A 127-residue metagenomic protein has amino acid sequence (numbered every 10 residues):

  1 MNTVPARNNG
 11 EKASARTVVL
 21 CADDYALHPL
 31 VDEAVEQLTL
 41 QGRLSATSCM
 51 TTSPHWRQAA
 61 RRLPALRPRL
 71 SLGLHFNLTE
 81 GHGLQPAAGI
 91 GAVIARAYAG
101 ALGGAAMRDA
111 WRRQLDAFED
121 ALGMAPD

Functional and structural regions predicted by a protein language model:
N2-P29, V35: Boundary/entry segment of secreted carbohydrate-active catalytic domains
T17-V19, L44-S48, R69-H75, P126-D127: Structural preference for beta-strand elements that scaffold enzyme active sites
V18-H28, A97-R108: Active-site mouth loops of central-metabolism enzymes
D23-Y25, M50-T52, H75-G81: Active-site beta-loop-alpha junctions enriched in small/polar residues
P29-H55: A short alpha/beta connector and helix-capping loop motif
V35-Q41, R57-G73, A88, E119-D120: Acidic (Asp/Glu)-rich catalytic clusters
G81-G103: Active-site gating loops and adjacent loop-to-helix segments of metal-dependent hydrolytic enzymes
A106-D127: CE4/NodB-like, metal-dependent polysaccharide N-deacetylase domain that modifies extracellular/periplasmic N-acetylated
